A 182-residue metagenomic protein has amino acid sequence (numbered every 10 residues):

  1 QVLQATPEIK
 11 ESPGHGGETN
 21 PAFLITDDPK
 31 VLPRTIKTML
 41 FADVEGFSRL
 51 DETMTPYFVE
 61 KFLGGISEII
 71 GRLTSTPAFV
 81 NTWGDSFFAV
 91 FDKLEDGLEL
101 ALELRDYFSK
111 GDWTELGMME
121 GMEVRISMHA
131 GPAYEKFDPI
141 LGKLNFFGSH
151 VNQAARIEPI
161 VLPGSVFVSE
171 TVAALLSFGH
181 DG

Functional and structural regions predicted by a protein language model:
Q1, G16-T19, T38-F41, T76-A78 (+1 more regions): Short hydrophobic/aromatic-rich motifs at helix boundaries and adjacent loops
Q1-L3, P7, V59, L63 (+1 more regions): Generic low-polarity alpha-helical segments
Q1-P29, P163-G164, V168-G182: Intrinsically disordered, glycine/charged-rich C-terminal tails and inter-domain linkers that flank nucleotidyl cyclase
I9-G14, V59-L63, L98-A101, F137-I140: N-terminal start-of-chain detector that recognizes signal peptides and the immediate post-cleavage beginning
F23-Y107: Catalytic NTP-binding/metal-coordinating core of nucleotidyl cyclase/transferase enzymes
G71, A89-G182: Catalytic beta-strand-to-alpha-helix segment of the class III nucleotidyl cyclase homology domain
